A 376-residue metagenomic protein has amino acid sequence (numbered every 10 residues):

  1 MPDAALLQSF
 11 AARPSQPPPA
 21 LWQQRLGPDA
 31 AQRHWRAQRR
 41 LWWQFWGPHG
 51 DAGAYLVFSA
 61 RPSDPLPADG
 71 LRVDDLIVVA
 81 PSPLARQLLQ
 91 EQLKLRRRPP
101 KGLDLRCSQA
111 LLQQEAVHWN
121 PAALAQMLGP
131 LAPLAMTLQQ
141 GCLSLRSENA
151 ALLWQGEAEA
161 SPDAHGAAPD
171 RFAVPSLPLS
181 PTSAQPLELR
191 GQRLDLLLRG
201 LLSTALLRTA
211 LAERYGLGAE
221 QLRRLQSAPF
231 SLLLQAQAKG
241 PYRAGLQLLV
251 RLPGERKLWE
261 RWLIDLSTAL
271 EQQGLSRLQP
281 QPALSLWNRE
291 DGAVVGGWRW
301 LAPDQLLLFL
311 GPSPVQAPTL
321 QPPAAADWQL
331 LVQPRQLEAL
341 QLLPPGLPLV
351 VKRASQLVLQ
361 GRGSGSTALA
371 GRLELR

Functional and structural regions predicted by a protein language model:
M1-S63, Q155-A244, S267: Structural boundary/hinge residues at secondary-structure and domain interfaces
Q8-R13, L56-A60, V250, W287 (+2 more regions): Short beta-strand element of the conserved SAM-dependent methyltransferase core
Q23-Q113, F230-Q329: Single conserved position on a long alpha-helix in the C-terminal lobe of the eukaryotic protein kinase
D104-L201, D327-R376: Leucine-rich, highly hydrophobic segment in Treponema pallidum outer-membrane-associated proteins
Q140, R223, S227, G292-V294: Aromatic/basic-lined ligand-recognition segments that form π-stacking hydrophobic pockets flanked by Lys/Arg to engage
